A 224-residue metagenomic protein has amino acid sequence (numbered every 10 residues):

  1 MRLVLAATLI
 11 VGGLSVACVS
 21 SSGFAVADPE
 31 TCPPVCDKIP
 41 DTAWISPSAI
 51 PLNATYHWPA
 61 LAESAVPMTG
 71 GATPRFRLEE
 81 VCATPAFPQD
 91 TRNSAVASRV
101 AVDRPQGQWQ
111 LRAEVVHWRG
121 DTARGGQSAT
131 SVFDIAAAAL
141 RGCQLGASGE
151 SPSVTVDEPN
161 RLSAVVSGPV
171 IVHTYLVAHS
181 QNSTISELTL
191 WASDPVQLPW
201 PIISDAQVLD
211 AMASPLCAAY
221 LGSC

Functional and structural regions predicted by a protein language model:
R2-A6, S15-C36: C-terminal region of N-terminal signal peptides and the immediate post-cleavage residues of exported proteins
V26-S98: N-terminal "mature-domain start" segment
P59, S64-P67, T130-H173: Short Gly/Thr-rich strand-loop-strand
S94-S128: A short acidic-to-branched-hydrophobic micro-motif
A97-V102, H173-Q181: Short, surface-exposed beta-strand/loop micro-motifs that present aromatic residues
W109-R112, P169-L176: Short, surface-exposed coil-to-beta transition loops
L111-E114, S183-D194: Short, well-ordered beta-strand elements
S193-C224: Surface-exposed amphipathic alpha-helical segments
